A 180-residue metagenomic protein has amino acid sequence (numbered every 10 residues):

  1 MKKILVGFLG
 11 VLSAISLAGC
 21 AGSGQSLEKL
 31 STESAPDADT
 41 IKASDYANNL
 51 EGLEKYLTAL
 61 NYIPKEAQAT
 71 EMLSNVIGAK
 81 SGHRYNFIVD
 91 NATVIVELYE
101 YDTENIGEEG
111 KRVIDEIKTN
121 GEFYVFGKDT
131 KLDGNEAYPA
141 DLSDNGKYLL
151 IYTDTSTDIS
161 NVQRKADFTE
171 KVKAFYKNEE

Functional and structural regions predicted by a protein language model:
M1-I4: Positively charged n-region of N-terminal signal peptides that target proteins for export
S16-G19: C-terminal motif of bacterial Sec signal peptides marking the signal peptidase cleavage site
A21-S23: Bacterial signal peptide processing site
Q25-L60: N-terminal low-complexity, Pro/Thr/Ser-rich intrinsically disordered segments that act as propeptides or flexible
L30-D37, E122-E180: A short, solvent-exposed beta-edge/loop patch
T58-S74, G121, K173-E180: Short secondary-structure junctions
K65-I95: Secretory pathway targeting signatures of secreted, lumenal, and periplasmic proteins
V89-E109: A short acidic-to-branched-hydrophobic micro-motif
